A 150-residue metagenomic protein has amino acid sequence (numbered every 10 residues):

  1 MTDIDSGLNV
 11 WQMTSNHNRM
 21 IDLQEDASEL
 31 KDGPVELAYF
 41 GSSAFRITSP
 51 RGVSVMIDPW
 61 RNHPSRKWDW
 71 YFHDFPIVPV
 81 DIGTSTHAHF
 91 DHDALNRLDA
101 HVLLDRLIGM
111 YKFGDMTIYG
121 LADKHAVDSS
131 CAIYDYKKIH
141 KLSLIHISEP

Functional and structural regions predicted by a protein language model:
M1-H17: N-terminal non-globular leader segments, chiefly Sec-dependent signal peptides
N18-D32, F40-T84, H92-V102, A122-I133: Pre-active-site segment of Zn-dependent metallo-hydrolases
L37: Catalytic phosphate/metal-binding cores of nucleic-acid and nucleotide-processing enzymes, i.e., regions that mediate
T84-H87, I147: Ser/Thr-glycine-rich phosphate-binding loops at phosphate-binding pockets of nucleotides, nucleotide cofactors
H101-K141: A glycine-rich, hydrophobic loop/mini-helix early in the fold
L142-P150: Residue-level detector of conserved catalytic or cofactor/ligand-binding positions in enzyme active sites
